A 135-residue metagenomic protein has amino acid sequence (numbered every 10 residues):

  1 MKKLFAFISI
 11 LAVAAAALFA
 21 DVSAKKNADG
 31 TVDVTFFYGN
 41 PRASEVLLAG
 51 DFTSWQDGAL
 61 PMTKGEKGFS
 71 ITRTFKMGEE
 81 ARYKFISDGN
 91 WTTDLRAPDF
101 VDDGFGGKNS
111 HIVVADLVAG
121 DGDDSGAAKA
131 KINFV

Functional and structural regions predicted by a protein language model:
M1-L4: Positively charged n-region of N-terminal signal peptides that target proteins for export
A6-A16: Bacterial N-terminal signal peptides
L18-A20, A24: Boundary at the C-terminal end of the N-terminal hydrophobic targeting segment
D21, V113-V135: Compositionally biased low-complexity segments at domain edges in trafficked proteins and select soluble regulators
K25-E80, I86-L117, V135: Aromatic-rich carbohydrate-binding modules that target alpha-glucans
